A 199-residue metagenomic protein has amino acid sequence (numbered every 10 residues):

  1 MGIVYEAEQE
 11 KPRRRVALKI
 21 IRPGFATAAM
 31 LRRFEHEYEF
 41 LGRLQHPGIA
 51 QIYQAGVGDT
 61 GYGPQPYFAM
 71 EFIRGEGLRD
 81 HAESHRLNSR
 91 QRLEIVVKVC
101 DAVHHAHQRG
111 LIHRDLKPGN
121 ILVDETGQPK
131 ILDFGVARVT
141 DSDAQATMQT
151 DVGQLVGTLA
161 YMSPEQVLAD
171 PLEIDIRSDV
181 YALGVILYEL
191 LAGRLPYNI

Functional and structural regions predicted by a protein language model:
M1-I199: Conserved ATP-binding/catalytic core of the eukaryotic-like protein kinase fold, especially serine/threonine kinases
